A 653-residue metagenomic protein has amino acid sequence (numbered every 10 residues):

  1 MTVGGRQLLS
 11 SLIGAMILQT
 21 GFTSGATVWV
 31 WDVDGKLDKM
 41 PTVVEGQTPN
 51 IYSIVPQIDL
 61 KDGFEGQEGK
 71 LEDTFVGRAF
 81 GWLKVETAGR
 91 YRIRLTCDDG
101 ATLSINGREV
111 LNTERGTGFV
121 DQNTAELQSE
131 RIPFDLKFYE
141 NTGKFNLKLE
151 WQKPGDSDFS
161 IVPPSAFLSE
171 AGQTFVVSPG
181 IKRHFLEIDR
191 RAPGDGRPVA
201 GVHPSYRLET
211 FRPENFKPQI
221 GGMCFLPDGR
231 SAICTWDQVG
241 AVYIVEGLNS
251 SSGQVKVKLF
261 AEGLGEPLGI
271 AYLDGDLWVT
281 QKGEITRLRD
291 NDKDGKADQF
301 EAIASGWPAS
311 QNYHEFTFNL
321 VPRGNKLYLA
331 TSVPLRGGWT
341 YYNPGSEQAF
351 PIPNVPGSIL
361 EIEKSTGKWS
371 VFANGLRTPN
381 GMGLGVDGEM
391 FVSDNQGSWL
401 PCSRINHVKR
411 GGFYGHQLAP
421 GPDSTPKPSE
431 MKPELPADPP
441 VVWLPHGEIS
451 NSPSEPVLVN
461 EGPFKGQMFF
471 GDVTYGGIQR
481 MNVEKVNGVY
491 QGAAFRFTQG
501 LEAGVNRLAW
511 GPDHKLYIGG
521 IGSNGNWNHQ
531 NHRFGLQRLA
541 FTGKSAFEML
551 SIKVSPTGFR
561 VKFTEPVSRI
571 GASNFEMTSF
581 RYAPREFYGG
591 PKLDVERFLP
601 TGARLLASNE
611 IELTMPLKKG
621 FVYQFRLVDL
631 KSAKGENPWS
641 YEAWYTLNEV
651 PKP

Functional and structural regions predicted by a protein language model:
M1-L12: Bacterial N-terminal signal peptides that target proteins for export
S10-T20: Bacterial N-terminal signal peptides
G21-R92, T96-V202, E209: Extracellular/secretory pathway-exposed regions associated with glycan biology
G89-Y91, T557-V561: Structural beta-strand segments of beta-rich domains
R92, S632-P653: Extended, polar beta-sheet/loop recognition surfaces of beta-rich domains that mediate binding to diverse ligands
Q128, P616-V622: Surface-exposed, short loops/turns at beta-strand junctions within beta-sandwich domains
Q173-S551, S555-G558, R569: Beta-propeller domains with acidic blade repeats across secreted/periplasmic ectodomains and cytosolic WD/CNH propellers
V561-G602, F625-A633, Y641-Y645: Short, surface-exposed alpha-helix to beta-strand junction/turn motifs within ectodomains of secreted and cell-envelope
